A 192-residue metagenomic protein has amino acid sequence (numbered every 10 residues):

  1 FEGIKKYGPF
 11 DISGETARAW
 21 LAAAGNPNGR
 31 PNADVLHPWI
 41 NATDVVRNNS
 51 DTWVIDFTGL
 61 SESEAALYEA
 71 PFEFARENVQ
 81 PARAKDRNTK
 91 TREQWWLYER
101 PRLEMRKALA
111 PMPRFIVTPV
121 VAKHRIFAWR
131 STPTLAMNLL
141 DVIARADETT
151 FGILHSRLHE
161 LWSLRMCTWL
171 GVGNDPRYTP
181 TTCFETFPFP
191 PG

Functional and structural regions predicted by a protein language model:
F1-G192: Polybasic, glycine- and aromatic-enriched phosphate-binding surface used to engage nucleic acids
